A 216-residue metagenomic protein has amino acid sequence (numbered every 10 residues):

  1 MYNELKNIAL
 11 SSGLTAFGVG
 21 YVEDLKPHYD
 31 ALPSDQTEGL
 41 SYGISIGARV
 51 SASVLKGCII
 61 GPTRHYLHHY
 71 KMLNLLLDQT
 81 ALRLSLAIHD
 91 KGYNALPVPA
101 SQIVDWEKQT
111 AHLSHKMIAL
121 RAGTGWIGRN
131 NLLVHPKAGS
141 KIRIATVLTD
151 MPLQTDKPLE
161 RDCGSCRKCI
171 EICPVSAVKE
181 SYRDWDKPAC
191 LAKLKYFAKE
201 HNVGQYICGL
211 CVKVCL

Functional and structural regions predicted by a protein language model:
M1-Y70: Non-catalytic, usually N-terminal nucleic-acid engagement modules in DNA/RNA processing proteins
H28, Y66, M72-L216: Catalytic cores of enzyme domains
